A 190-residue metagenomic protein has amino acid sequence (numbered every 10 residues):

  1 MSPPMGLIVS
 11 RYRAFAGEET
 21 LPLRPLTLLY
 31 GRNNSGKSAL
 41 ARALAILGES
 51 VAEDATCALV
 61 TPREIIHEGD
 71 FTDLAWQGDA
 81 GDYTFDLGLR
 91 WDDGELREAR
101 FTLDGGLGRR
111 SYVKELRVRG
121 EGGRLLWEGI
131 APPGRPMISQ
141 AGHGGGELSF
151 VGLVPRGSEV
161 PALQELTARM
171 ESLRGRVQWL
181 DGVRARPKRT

Functional and structural regions predicted by a protein language model:
M1-K188: P-loop NTPase switch/coupling surface
